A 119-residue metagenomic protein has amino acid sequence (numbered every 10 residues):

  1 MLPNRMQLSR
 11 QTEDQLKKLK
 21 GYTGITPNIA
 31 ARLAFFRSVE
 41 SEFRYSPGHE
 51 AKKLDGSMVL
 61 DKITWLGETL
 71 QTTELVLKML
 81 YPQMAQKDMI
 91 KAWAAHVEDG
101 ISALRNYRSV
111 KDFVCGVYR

Functional and structural regions predicted by a protein language model:
L2, R10-I29, L33, L70-T73: Surface-exposed, Lys/Arg-rich phosphate-binding patches that contact polyanionic backbones
E13-L19, S38-V39, R44-Y45, K111-R119: Membrane-topology and secretion signals of cell-surface/extracellular proteins
T23-G24, L66, W93: Generic alpha-helix initiation/capping and coil-helix boundary signal
I25-G48: Short, basic amphipathic alpha-helical segments that act as recognition/interaction helices in nucleic-acid-binding
E40-P82: Short, positively charged interaction helices/loops
L75-R119: Low-complexity intrinsically disordered segments
